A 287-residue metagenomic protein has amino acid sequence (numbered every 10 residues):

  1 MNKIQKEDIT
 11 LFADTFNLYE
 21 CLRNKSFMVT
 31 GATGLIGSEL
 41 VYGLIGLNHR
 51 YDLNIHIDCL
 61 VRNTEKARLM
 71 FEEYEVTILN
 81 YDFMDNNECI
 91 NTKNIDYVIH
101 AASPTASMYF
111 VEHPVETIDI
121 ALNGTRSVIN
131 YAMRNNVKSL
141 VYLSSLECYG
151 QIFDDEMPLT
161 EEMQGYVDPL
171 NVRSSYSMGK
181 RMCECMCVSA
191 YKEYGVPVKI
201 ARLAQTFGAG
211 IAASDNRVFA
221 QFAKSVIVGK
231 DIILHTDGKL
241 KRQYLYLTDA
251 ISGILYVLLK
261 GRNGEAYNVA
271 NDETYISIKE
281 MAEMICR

Functional and structural regions predicted by a protein language model:
M1-F27: Non-catalytic terminal and boundary segments that flank Rossmann-like NAD(P)-dependent oxidoreductase
S26-G46: N-terminal Rossmann NAD(P)H-binding glycine-rich loop of SDR-like oxidoreductase domains
N80-I120: NAD(P)H-binding glycine-rich loop region in Rossmannoid oxidoreductase-like domains and their noncatalytic homologs
R126-R173: Conserved Rossmann-fold NAD(P)-dependent oxidoreductase catalytic core, especially the SDR/UDP-sugar
S145, E184-A209, A220: Conserved beta-loop-beta element that borders a ligand/cofactor-binding pocket
F153, R181, K199, F207-Q221 (+6 more regions): Glycine/proline-rich active-site loop of Rossmann-fold NAD(P)-dependent oxidoreductases
S175, G179: Active-site helix of classical SDR
